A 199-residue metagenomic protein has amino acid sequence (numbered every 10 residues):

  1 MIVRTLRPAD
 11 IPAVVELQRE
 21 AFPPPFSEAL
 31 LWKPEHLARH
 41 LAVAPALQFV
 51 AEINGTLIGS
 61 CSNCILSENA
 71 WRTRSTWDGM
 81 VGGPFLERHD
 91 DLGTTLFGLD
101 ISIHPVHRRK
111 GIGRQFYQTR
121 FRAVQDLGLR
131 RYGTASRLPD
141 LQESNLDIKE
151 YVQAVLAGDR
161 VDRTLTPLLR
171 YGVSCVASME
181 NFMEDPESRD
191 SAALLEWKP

Functional and structural regions predicted by a protein language model:
M1, T56-S60, L96: Glycine-rich phosphate/pyrophosphate-binding loop shared by adenosine-nucleotide-utilizing enzymes
I2-V14: A short beta-loop-alpha structural element at the N-terminal edge of CoA-dependent acyl/N-acetyltransferase catalytic
L6, I101-I103: Hydrophobic adenine-recognition pocket in adenosine-nucleotide-binding enzymes
A21, F26-I53, L57-E68, M80-E87: Active-site rim helix/loop that mediates acceptor-substrate recognition in acyltransferases
C61-D100, Q118, L138-R163, P167-L169 (+1 more regions): Conserved acyl-donor/pantetheine-binding loop and adjacent beta-alpha core of acyl/acetyltransferases and related
I103, R109-V124, G133-T134: Conserved acetyl-CoA-binding loop-helix of GNAT-fold acetyltransferases
L129, L169-S178: Conserved acetyl-CoA-binding loop of GNAT-fold acetyltransferases
